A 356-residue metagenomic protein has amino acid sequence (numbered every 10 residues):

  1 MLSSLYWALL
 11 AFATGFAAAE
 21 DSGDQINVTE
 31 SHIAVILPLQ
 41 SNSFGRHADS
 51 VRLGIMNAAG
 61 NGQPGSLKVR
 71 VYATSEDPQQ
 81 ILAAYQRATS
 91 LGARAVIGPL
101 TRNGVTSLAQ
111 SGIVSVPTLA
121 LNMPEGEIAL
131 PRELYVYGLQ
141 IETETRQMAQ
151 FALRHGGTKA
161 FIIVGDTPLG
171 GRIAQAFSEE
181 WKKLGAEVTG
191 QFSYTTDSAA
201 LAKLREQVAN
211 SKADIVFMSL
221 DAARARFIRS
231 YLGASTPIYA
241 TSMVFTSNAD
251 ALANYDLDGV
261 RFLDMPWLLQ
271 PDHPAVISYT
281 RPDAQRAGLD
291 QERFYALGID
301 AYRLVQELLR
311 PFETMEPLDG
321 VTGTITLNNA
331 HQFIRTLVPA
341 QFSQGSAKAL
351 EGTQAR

Functional and structural regions predicted by a protein language model:
S22, E30, R46-S50, N61-E127: Beta-alpha junction/loop-to-helix N-cap segments that form part of ligand/metal-binding clefts
N27-S50, A160-I163: Short beta-strand segments enriched in small/hydrophobic residues
N61-E76, P131-Y135, W181-S198: Short beta-strand elements in bilobed, periplasmic/extracellular small-molecule ligand-binding domains
A88-L100, L119-L121, K159-V164, S211-A225 (+1 more regions): Periplasmic-binding protein-like
E127-Q150, N254-P266: Short beta-strand elements at the ligand-binding edges of bilobed clamshell
V136-F192, Q291: An alpha-beta-alpha
R229-I299, E313: Extracellular/periplasmic periplasmic-binding protein-like sensory domains
S278-E351: Segments of small-molecule ligand-sensing domains
